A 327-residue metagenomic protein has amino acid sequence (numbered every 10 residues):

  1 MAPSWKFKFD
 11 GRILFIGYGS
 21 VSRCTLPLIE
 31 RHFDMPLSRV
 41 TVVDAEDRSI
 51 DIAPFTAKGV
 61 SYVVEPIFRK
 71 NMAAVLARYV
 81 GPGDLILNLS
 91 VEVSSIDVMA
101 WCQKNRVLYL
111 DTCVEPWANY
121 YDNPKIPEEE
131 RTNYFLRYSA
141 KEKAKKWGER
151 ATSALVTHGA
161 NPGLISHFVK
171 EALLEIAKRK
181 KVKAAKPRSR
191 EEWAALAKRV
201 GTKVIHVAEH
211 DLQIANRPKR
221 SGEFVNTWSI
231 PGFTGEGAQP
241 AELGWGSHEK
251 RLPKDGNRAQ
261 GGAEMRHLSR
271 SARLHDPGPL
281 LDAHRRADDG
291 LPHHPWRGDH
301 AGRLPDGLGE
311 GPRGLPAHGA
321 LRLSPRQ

Functional and structural regions predicted by a protein language model:
M1-G11: A short, basic/flexible loop-to-alpha-helix module at the beginning of a structural domain
R12-P27: Glycine-rich adenosine-cofactor-binding loop
D34-P54: NAD(P)-binding Rossmann-fold cofactor-contacting core
T56-K70: Rossmann-fold cofactor-recognition segment
I67-Y79: Conserved Rossmann-fold cofactor-binding substructure of NAD(P)-dependent oxidoreductases
V93-V107, T112-A151: Rossmann-fold NAD(P)-binding glycine/threonine-rich loop
I126-G201: Adenosine-phosphate binding glycine-rich loop
E175-Q327: C-terminal catalytic/substrate-binding lobe primarily of soluble NAD(P)-dependent oxidoreductases
